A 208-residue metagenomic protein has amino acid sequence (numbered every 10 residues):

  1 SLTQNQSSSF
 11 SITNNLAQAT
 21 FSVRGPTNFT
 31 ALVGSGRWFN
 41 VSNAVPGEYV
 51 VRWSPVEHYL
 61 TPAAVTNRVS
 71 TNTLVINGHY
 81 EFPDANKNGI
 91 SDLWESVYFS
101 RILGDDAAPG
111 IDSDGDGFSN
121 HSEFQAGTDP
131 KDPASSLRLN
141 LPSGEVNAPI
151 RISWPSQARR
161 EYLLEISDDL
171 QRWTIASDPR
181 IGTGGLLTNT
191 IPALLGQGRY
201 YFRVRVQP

Functional and structural regions predicted by a protein language model:
S1-Q6, G34, N43-E48, S54-F82 (+1 more regions): Structured interaction patches on ligand/partner-binding surfaces of diverse proteins
Q4, I12-L16, P55, W154-Q157 (+1 more regions): Non-cytosolic beta-sheet module surface loops
S8-N15, G25, G78: A short, amphipathic beta-strand motif
I12, F21, W53, W94-E95: Extracellular/surface recognition and adhesion modules
T13-A17, F29, P142-N147: Short, solvent-exposed loop/edge segments of extracellular or virion-exposed proteins
T20-S22, R52, E161-E165: Beta-strand signatures of extracellular beta-sandwich domains
R24-N40: Short, acidic Ser/Thr/Gly-rich low-complexity loop/linker segments typical of extracellular and cell-surface proteins
F82-P208: Short, composition-biased motifs enriched in small/polar/acidic residues
